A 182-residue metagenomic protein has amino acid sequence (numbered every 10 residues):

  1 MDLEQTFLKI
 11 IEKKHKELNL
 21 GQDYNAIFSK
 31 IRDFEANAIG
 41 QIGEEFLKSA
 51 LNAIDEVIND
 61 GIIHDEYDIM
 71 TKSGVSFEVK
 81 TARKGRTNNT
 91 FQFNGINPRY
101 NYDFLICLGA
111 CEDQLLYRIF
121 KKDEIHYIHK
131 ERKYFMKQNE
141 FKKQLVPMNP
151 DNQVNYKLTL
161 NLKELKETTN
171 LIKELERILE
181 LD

Functional and structural regions predicted by a protein language model:
M1-K72, K80-D182: Nucleic-acid endonuclease domains
